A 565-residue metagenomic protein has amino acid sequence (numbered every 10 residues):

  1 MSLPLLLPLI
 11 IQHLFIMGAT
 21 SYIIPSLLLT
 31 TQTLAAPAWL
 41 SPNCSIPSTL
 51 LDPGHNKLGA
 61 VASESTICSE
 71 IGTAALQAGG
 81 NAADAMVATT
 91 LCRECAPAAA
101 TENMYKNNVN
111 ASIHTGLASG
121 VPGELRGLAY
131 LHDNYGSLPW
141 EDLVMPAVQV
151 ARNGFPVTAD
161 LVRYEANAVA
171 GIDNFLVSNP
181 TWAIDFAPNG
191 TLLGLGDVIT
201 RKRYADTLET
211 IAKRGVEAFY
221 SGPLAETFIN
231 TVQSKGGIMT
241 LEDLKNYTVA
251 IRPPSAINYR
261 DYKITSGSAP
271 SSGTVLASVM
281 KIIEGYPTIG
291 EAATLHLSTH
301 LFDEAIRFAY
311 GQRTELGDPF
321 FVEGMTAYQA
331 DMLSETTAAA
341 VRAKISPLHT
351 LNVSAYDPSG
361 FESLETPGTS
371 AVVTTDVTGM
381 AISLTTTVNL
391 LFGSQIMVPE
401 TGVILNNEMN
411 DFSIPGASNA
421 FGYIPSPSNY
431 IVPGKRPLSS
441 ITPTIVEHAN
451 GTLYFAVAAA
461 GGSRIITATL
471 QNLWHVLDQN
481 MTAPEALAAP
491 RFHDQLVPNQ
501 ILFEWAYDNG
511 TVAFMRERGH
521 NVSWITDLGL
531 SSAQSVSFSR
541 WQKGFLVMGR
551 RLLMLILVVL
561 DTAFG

Functional and structural regions predicted by a protein language model:
M1-P37: Fungal secretory targeting signals
A36-E70, A74-Q77, N81-R214, F219-S221 (+2 more regions): Noncatalytic scaffold domains of N-terminal-nucleophile
A83-T89, E141-R152, E226-I229, A293-Y310 (+1 more regions): Short, well-structured alpha-helical segments that form the helix of a local strand-helix-strand
C92, I238-T240, A381-A449: Active-site rim segments in enzyme catalytic domains, especially the processed small/beta chain of N-terminal
I251, T366-T369, L391, S439-I441: Short, small/polar residue-rich loop motifs at catalytic or cofactor-binding pockets
T265-G273, S370-V373, T385-I396, A458-I466: Glycine-rich phosphate/pyrophosphate-binding beta-alpha loops
G285-V388, E400-T401, E408, G416 (+2 more regions): Internal maturation/activation junctions in enzymes
K435, T469-L470, D478-L528: Extended C-terminal subregions enriched in glycine
